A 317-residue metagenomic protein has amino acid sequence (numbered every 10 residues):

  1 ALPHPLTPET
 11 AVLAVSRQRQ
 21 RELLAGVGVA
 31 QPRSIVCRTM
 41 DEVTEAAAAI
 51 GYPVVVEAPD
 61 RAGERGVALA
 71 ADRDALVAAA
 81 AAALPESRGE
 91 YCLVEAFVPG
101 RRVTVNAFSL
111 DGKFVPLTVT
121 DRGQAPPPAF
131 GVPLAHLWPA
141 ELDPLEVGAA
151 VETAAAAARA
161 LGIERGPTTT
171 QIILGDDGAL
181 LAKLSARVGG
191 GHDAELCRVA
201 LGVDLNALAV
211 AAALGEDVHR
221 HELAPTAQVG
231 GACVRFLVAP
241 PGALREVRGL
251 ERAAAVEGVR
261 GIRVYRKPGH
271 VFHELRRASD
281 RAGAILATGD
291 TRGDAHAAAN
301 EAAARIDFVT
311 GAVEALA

Functional and structural regions predicted by a protein language model:
A1-S16, G28-R38: A short, GP-enriched loop/loop-strand-helix hinge that lies immediately N-terminal to, or at the N-terminal rim
Q20-A25: Structural element of the ATP-grasp superfamily
G26, L208-A317: Peripheral (often C-terminal) accessory segments that flank ATP-dependent C-N-forming ligase machineries
A46-V56, P116: Acidic/histidine-enriched active-site and ligand-binding environments that engage anionic O-linkages
Y52-L69: Conserved anion/nucleotide-ligand pocket segment
A58-D60, A129-F130, L275-D280: Short, flexible turn/loop "capping" segments at secondary-structure junctions
V67-D177, A186: Internal nucleotide-binding/catalytic subdomain
G148-T170, G175-D176, S185-V247: Active-site "cap" helix and flanking loop/linker of ATP-utilizing ligase/carboxylase catalytic domains
